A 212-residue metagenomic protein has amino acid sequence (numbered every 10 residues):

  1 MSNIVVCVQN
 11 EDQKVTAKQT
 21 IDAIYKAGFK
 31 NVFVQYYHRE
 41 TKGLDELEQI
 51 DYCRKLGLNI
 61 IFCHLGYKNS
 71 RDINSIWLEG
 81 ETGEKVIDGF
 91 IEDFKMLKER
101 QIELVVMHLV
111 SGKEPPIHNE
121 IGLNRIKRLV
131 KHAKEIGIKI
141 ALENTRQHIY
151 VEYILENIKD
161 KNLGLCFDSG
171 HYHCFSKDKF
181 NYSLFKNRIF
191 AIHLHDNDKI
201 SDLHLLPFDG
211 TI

Functional and structural regions predicted by a protein language model:
M1-D88, K98, D160: N-terminal pre-domain/capping segments
V8-A17, V34-E48, S70-R71, G112-I117 (+3 more regions): Acidic-and-aromatic substrate-binding clefts and catalytic sites of carbohydrate-active enzymes
I21, G57-L58, F94, I138 (+1 more regions): Residue-level detection of beta-strand scaffold positions
V32, C63, K127-T211: Acidic/histidine-rich catalytic cores of soluble enzymes
Y36, L109, D196: Short secondary-structure boundary segments
L44-I50, G83, I87-D88, N119-K127 (+2 more regions): Charged helix-capping and loop-helix junction motifs
D72-G164: Active-site acidic/histidine proton-transfer and metal-coordination neighborhood in alpha/beta enzyme cores
